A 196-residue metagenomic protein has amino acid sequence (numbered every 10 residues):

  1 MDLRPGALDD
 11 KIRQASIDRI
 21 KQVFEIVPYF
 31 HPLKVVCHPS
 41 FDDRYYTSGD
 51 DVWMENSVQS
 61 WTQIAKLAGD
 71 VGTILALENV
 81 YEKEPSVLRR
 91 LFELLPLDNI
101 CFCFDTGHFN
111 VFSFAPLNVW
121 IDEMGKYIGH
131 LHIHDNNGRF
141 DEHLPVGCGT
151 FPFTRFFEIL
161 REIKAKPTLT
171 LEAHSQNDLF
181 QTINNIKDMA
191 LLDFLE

Functional and structural regions predicted by a protein language model:
D2-L8, D43-S48, N110-F112, G138-L144: A short acidic, helix-capping loop that chelates divalent metal ions and anchors anionic groups
P5-C101: Active-site acidic/histidine proton-transfer and metal-coordination neighborhood in alpha/beta enzyme cores
E25, V58, P85-F104, F109-E196: Histidine-acidic metal/acid-base catalytic patches
